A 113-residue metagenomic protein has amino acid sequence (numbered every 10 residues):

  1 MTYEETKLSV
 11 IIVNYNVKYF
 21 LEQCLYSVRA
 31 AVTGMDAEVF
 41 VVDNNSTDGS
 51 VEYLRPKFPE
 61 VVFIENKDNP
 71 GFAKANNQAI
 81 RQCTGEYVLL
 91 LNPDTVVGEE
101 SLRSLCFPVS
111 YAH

Functional and structural regions predicted by a protein language model:
M1-A30: N-proximal low-complexity "stem/linker" segments adjacent to membrane-targeting elements
V17-F20, M35, S46, P93: Donor nucleotide-sugar binding loop of glycosyltransferases
S27, D43-E52, D68: A conserved acidic beta->alpha catalytic loop
D36-N45, I64-N66: Short beta-strand/loop segment that forms part of the nucleotide-sugar
G49, T95-P108: Acidic donor-binding/catalytic loop of UDP-sugar-dependent glycosyltransferases, especially processive GT2
E65-C83: Glycine-rich, basic loop-to-helix element that forms the pyrophosphate-binding segment of sugar-nucleotide handling
V88: Short aromatic/hydrophobic "clamp" motif used to bind/position activated sugar donors
Y111-H113: Conserved small/polar residues in nucleotide/adenosyl-binding loops
